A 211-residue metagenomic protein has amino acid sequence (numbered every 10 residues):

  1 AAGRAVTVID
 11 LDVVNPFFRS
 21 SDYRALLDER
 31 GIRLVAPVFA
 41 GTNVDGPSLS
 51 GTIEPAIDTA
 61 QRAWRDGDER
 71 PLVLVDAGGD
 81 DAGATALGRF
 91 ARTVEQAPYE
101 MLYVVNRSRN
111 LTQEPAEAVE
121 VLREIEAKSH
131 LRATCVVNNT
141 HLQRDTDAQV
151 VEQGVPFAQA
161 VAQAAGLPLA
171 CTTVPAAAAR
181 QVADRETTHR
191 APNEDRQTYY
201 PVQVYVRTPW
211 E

Functional and structural regions predicted by a protein language model:
A1-T52: N-terminal phosphate/diphosphate-binding loop that engages ATP/GTP or pyrophosphate donors across diverse enzyme folds
V6, E69-V75, Y99-M101: Generic beta-sheet signal
V8-D10, L74, V104, V137: Generic enzyme active-site microenvironment
P37-T42, D68-A86: Switch II (G3) loop of P-loop NTPases
P47-W64: A short, well-structured juxtamembrane/interface segment
T59-P71, A97: Glycine-rich phosphate-binding loop signature in dinucleotide/nucleotide-binding domains
D81-N193: Conserved catalytic-core segment of NTP-binding enzymes
V182, E186-E211: N-terminal regions of ATP-driven nucleic-acid and macromolecular assemblies, encompassing P-loop NTP-binding domains
